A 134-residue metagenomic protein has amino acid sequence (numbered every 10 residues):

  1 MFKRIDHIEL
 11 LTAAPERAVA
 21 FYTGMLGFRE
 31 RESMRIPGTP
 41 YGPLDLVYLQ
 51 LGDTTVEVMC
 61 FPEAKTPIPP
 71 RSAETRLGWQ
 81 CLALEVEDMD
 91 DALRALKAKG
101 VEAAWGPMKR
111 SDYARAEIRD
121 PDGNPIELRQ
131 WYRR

Functional and structural regions predicted by a protein language model:
M1, L10, L84, D90-R134: Vicinal oxygen chelate
M1-V19, E32, W79-L84, Y132-R134: N-terminal beta-strand motif that seeds the catalytic metal site of vicinal oxygen chelate
R4, G42-D45, G78, D112: Exposed loop/turn and edge beta-strand positions of beta-sandwich/beta-sheet ligand-binding modules
E9-T55, A98: Core segments of cupin and vicinal oxygen chelate
P67-S72: A short, polar/proline- and glycine-enriched secondary-structure boundary/capping micro-motif
A73-L77: Short glycine/proline- and charge-enriched loop/turn segments that cap or connect secondary-structure elements
